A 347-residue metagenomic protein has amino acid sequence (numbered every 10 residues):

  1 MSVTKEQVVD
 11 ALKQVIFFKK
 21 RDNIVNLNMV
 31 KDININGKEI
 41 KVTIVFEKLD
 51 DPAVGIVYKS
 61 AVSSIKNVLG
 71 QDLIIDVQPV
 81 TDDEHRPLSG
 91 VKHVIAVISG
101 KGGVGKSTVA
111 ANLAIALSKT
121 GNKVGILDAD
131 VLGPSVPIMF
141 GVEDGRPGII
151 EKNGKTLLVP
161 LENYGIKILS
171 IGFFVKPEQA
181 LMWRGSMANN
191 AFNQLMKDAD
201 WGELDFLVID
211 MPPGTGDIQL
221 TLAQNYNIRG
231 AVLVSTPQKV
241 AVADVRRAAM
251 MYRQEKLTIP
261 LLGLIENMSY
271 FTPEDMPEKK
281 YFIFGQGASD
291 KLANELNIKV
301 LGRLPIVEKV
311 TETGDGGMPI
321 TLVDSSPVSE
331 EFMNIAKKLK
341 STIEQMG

Functional and structural regions predicted by a protein language model:
M1-I35, N67: N-proximal, solvent-exposed amphipathic alpha-helical segments enriched in charged/polar residues
K5-V8, M29, K38-I74: Short, non-transmembrane amphipathic alpha-helical segments
K59, D205-F206, P212-R303, K309-E312: Conserved catalytic-core segment of NTP-binding enzymes
V68, L73-H93: Short, basic phosphate-binding NTP loop
V94-V131: Walker A/P-loop phosphate-binding motif and the immediately C-terminal alpha-helix
L117, K123-E178: Phosphate-binding loop that captures ATP/GTP phosphates
G148-I150, I171-S186, L195-Q219: Switch II (G3) loop of P-loop NTPases
G316-S326: C-terminal boundary of histidine-terminating zinc-finger modules
